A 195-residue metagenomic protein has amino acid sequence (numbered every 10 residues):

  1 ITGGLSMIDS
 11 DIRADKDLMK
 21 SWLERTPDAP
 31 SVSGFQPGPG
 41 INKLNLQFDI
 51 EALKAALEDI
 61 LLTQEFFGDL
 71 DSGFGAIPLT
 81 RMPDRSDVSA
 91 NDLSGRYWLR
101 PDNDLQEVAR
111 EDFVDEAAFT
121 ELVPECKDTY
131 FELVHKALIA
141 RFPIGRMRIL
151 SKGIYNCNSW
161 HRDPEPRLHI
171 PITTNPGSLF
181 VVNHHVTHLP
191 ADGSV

Functional and structural regions predicted by a protein language model:
G3-Y130: Non-heme Fe(II)/2-oxoglutarate
D69, R146-I149, H169, F180-V181: A structural signal for short, well-ordered beta-strand segments and their strand-loop junctions that often border
E132-I154: A short glycine-rich, His/Asp/Glu-containing loop-to-beta-strand
S151, R162-S178: Short, conserved beta-strand element in jelly-roll/cupin
Y155-W160: Short helix-to-loop capping/linker segments positioned immediately adjacent to catalytic or ligand/cofactor-binding
H161, A191-V195: Short, intrinsically disordered, charge-balanced linker/junction segments flanking boundaries in proteins
P171-D192: A short beta-strand-loop-beta hairpin characteristic of the jelly-roll/cupin
